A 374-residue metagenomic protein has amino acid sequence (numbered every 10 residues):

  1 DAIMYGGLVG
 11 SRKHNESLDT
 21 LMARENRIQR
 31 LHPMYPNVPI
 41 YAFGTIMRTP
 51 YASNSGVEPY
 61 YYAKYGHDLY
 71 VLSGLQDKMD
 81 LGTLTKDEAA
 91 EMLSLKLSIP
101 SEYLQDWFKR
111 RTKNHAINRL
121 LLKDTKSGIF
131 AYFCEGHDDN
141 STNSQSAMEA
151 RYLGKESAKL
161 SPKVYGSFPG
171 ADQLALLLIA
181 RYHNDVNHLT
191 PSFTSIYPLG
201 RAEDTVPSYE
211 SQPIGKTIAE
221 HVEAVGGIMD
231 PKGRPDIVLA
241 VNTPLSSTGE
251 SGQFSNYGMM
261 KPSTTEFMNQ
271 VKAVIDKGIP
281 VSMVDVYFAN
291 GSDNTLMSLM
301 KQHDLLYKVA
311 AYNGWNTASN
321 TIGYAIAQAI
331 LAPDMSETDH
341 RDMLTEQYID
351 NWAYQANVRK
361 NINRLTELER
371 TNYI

Functional and structural regions predicted by a protein language model:
D1-I374: An N-terminal assembly and electron-transfer interface module characteristic of large anaerobic redox and radical
